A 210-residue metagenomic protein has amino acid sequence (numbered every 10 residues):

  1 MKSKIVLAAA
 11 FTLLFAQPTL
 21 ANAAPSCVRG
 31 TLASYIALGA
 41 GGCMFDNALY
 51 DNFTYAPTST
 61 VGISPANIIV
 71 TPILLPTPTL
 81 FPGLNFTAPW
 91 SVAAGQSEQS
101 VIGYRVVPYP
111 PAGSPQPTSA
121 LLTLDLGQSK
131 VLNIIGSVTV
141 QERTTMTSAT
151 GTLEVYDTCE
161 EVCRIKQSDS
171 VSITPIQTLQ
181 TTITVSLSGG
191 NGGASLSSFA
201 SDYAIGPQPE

Functional and structural regions predicted by a protein language model:
M1-L7: Bacterial N-terminal signal peptides that target proteins for export
L7-L14, E210: Hydrophobic alpha-helical targeting segments used for export or membrane insertion
L13-A21: C-terminal segment of classical bacterial N-terminal signal peptides
N22-V101, E160-K166, T174-Q180, L187-P209: N-terminal segment immediately downstream of the Sec signal-peptide cleavage site in secreted/extracellular proteins
A94-Q99, G103-P111, S119: Short, well-structured hydrophobic secondary-structure segments
I102, L122, G136-V140, I183 (+1 more regions): One face of beta-strands
Y104, A120-L126, L179-L187: Extracellular beta-strand-rich recognition modules
Y109-T174: Short helix-loop boundary/capping segments
